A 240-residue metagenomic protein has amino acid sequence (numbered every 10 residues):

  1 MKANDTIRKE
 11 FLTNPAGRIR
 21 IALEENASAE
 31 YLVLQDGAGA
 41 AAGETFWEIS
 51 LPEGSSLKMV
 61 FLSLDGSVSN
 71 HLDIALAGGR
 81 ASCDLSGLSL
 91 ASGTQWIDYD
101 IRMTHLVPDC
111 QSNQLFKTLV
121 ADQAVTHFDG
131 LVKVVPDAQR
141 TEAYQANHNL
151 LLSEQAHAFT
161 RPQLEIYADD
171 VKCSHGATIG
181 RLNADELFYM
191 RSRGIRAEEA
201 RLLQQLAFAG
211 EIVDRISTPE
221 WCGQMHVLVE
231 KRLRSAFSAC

Functional and structural regions predicted by a protein language model:
M1-F188, S192-I195, A209, I216-C240: Conserved beta-strand/loop scaffold segments within soluble protein domains that form the structured core and edges
